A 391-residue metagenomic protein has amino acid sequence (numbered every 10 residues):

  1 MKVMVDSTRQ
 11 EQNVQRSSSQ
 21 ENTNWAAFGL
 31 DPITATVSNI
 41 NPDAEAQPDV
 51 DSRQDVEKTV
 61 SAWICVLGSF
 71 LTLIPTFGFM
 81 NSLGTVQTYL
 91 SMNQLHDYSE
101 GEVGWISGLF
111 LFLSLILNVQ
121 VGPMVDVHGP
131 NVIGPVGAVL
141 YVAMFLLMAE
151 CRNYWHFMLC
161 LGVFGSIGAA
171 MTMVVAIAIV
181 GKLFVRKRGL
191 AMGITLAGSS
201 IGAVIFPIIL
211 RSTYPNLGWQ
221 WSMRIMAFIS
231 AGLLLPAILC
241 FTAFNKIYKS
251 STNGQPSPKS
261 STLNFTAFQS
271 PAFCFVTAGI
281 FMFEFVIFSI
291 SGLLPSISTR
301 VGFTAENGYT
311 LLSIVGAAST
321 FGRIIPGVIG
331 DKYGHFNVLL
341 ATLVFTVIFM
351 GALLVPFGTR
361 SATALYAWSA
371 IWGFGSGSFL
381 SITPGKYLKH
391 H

Functional and structural regions predicted by a protein language model:
M1-G78, A243-S250, P258-T266: Cytosolic juxtamembrane N-terminal segment immediately preceding the first transmembrane helix of multi-pass
W63-V103, L117-V121, F206-L210, G279-P295 (+2 more regions): Extracytoplasmic
F70, I74, Y141-F145, W155-M171 (+3 more regions): Hydrophobic core of transmembrane alpha-helices in multi-pass small-molecule transporters, especially MFS/SLC-type
P75, F79-L90, F265-V328, K332-N337 (+1 more regions): Extracytoplasmic gate region of multi-pass secondary transporters
L90, G162, A169-F184, A191-M192 (+1 more regions): Intracellular juxtamembrane helix-capping segments at the cytosolic ends of symmetry-related transmembrane helices
I116-P130, G322-H335, L353: Helix-to-loop junctions at the C-terminal end of transmembrane segments in multipass secondary transporters
V139-R152, F345-G358: C-terminal ends and interior cores of transmembrane alpha-helices in multi-pass membrane transporters/permeases
R186-K187, I194-N245: Helix-loop-helix hairpin linking two adjacent transmembrane segments in secondary transporters
